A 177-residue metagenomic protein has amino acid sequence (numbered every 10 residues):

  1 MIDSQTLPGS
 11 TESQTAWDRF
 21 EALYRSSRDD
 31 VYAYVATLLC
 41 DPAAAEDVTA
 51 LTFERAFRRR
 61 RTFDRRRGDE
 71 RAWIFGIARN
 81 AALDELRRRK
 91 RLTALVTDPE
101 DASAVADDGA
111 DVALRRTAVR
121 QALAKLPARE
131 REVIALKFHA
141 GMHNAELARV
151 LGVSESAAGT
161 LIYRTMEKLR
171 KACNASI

Functional and structural regions predicted by a protein language model:
M1-A33, T37: N-terminal module of bacterial RNA polymerase sigma factors
I2-L7, L92-R116, H143: Internal acidic/polar
L23-P42, R58-R59, F75, L123 (+1 more regions): Amphipathic, Lys/Arg- and hydrophobic-enriched alpha-helical face
D47-E54, G68-N80, T160: Structural recognition of an alpha-helix C-terminal capping motif at a helix-to-coil junction
R58-T62, F75-T97, V112: Arg/Lys-rich amphipathic alpha helix in sigma70-family domain 2
L83, E130, A145-S176: DNA-recognition helix of helix-turn-helix
A113, L123-R131: Short helix-coil-helix linker/hinge
V133-K137: A short pre-motif secondary-structure segment
